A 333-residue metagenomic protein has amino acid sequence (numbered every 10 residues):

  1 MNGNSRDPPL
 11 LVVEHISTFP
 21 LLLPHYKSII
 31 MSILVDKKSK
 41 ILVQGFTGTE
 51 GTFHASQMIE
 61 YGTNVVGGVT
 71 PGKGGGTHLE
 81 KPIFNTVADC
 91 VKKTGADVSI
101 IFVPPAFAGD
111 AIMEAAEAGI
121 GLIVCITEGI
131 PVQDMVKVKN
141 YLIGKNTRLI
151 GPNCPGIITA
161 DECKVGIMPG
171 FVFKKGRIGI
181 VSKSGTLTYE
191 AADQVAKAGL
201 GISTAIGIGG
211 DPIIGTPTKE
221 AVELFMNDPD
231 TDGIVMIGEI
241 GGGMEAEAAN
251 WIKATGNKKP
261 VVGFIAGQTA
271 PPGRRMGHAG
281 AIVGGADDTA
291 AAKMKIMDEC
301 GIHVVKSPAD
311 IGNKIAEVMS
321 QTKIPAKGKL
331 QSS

Functional and structural regions predicted by a protein language model:
R6-L11, I324: N-terminal cationic amphipathic segment used for targeting or macromolecule association
P8-L10, S17-F19, L23-P24: Short, low-complexity intrinsically disordered segments enriched in A/P/G/S/L with frequent Arg, especially at protein
L11-E14, G45: Alpha-helical protein-protein interaction elements
H15, H25-Y26, Q331: Low-complexity, intrinsically disordered or signal/transmembrane-proximal segments
H15, L21-L22, T49, A221: A general marker of short, structured functional hotspots
I29-S333: Catalytic-core regions of core metabolic enzymes, especially those transforming organic acids/acyl-group intermediates
